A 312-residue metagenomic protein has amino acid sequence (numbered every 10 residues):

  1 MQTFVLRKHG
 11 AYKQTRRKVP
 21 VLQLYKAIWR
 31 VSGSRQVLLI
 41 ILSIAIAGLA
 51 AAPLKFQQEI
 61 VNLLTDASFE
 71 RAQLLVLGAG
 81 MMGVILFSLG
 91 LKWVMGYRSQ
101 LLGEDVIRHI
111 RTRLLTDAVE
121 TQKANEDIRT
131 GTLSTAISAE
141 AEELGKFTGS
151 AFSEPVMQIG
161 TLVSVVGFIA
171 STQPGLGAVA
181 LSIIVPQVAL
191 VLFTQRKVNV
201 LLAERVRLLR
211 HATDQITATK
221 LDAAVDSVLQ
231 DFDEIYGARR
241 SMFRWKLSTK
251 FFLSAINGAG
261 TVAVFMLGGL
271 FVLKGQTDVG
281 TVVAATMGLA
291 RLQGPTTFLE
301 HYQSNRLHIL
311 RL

Functional and structural regions predicted by a protein language model:
M1-A50, T65-L77, M95-S99, T116 (+4 more regions): Membrane-integrated ABC transporters
T3-R16, E104, T112-A141, H211-E234 (+1 more regions): Short intracellular "coupling" helices and adjacent cytoplasmic loop segments at the cytosolic face of multi-pass
K26, R30-G33, K123, A139-T148 (+5 more regions): An intracellular "coupling" helix at the cytosolic face of ABC transporter transmembrane type-1 domains
S34-L91, A170-G175, V262, G275-V279: Transmembrane helix-loop-helix hairpins at lipid-water interfaces of multipass membrane proteins, especially the type-1
L39-A45, S150-R205, M266-T277: Transmembrane helices of ABC transporter permease
L49-N62, V84-E126, T130, S138 (+4 more regions): Juxtamembrane helix-loop junctions of ABC transporter transmembrane domains
A67-E70, F168-S182, S248-L312: Helix-loop-helix
Y97-T116, V156-M157, A180-L221, G294 (+1 more regions): Cytoplasmic coupling helices
